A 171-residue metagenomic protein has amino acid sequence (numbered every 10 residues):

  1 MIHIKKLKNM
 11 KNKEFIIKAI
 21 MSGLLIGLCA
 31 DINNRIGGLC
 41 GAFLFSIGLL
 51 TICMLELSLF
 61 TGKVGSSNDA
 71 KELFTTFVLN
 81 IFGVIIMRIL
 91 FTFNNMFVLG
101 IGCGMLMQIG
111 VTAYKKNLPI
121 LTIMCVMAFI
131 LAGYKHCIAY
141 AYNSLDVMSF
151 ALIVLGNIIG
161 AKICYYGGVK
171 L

Functional and structural regions predicted by a protein language model:
M1-L171: Alpha-helical transmembrane segments and their helix-helix packing motifs
